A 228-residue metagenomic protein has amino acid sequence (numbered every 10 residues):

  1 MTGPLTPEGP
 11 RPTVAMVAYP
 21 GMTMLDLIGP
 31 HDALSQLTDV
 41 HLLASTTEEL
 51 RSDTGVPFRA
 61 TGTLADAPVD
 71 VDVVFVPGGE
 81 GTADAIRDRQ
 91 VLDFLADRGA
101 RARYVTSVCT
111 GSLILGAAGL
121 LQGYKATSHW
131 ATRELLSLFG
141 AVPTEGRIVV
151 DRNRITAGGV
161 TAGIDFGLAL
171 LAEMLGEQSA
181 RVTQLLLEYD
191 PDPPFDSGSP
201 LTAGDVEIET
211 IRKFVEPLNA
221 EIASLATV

Functional and structural regions predicted by a protein language model:
M1-V105, L113-A117, R133-L135, P143-E145 (+1 more regions): Extended, subdomain-level signal for the structured scaffold at the beginning of enzyme domains
R11, G123, D151: Phosphate-coordination loops involved in phosphoryl transfer and adenosine-cofactor binding
D26, G159-F166: Catalytic-loop motifs flanking and including active-site residues across diverse enzymes
V105-T106, T127, T144, I155: Structural detector of well-ordered beta-strand residues that form the stable sheet scaffold of enzyme domains
L121-I148: A conserved active-site-flanking secondary-structure segment within enzyme catalytic domains
E145-V160: Amphipathic alpha-helical segments enriched in hydrophobic/aromatic residues interleaved with Lys/Arg
